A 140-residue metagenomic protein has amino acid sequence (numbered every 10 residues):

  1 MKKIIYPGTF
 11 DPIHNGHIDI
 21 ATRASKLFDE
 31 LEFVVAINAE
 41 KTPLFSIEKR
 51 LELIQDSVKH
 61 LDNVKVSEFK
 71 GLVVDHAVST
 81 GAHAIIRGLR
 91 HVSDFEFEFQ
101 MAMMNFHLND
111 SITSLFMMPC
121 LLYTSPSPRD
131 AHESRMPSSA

Functional and structural regions predicted by a protein language model:
M1-I4: Extreme N-terminal starter segment of soluble prokaryotic enzymes
Y6, F33-V35, F116: Structural beta-sheet core signal
I18-V73: Short, surface-exposed acidic-centric catalytic microdomains
E48-R50, F97-M103: Charged helix-capping and loop-helix junction motifs
D56-E98: Active-site beta-strand->loop->alpha-helix modules in alpha/beta enzyme cores, enriched in Gly/His/Asp(Glu)
D110-L122: Short, flexible loop segments at boundaries between secondary-structure elements
Y123-P128: Conserved small/polar residues in nucleotide/adenosyl-binding loops
R135-A140: Hydrophobic alpha-helical segments, chiefly the membrane-spanning helices and signal/signal-anchor peptides
